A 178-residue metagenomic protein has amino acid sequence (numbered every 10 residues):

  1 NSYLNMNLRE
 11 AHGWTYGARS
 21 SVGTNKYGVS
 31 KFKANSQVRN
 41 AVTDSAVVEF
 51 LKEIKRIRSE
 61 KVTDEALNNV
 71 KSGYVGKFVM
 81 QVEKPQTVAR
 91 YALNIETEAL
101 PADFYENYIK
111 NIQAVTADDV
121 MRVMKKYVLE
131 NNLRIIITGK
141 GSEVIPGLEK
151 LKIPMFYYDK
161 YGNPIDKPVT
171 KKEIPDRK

Functional and structural regions predicted by a protein language model:
N1-Y3: Active/ligand-binding-proximal structured segments within catalytic/core domains that scaffold catalytic residues
N5-S59, D64-A117, K125, E130-T138 (+2 more regions): M16 family metallopeptidases and their MPP-like homologs
I137-R177: An aromatic/glycine/proline-enriched structural segment found at the starts of mature extracellular/organellar domains
